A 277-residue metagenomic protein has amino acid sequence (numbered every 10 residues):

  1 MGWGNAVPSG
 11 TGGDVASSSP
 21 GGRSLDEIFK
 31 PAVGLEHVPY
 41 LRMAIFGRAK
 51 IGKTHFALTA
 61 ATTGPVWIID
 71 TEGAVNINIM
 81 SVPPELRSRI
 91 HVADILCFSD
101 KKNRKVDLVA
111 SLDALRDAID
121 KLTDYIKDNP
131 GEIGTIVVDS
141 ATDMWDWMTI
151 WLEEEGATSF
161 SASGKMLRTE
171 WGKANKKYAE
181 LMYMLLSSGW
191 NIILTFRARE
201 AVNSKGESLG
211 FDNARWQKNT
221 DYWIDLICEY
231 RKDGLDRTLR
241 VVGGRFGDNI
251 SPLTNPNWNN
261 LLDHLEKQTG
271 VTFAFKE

Functional and structural regions predicted by a protein language model:
M1-I28, H37-M43, L235-E277: C-terminal regions of RecA-like/P-loop NTPase motor modules
P20-A32, E154, L186-W190: A broad, low-specificity signal for short, low-complexity segments enriched in glycine/proline and polar/charged
I28, V33-T135, D143-W147: Conserved P-loop
G47, F98-K101, Y178-Y183, I224-L226: A short, hydrophobic secondary-structure junction motif
I68, D139, I224: Residue-level signature of catalytic and energy-coupling elements of molecular machines, predominantly ATP/GTP-dependent
D100-N103, S161, N203, D233: Acidic surface patches and DE-rich sequence motifs
E132-N219: P-loop NTPase motor core
M184-H264: Phosphate-binding/switch region of NTP-binding enzymes
